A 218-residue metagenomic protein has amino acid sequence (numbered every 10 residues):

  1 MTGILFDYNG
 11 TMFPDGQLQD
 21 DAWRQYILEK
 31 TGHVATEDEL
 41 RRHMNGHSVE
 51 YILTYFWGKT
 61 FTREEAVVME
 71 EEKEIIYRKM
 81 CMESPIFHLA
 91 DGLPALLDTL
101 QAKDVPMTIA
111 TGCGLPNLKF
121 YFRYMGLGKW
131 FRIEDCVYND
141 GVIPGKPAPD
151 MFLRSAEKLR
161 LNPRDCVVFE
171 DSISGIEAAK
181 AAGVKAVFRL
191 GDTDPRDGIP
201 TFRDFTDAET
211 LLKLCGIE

Functional and structural regions predicted by a protein language model:
M1-T2, D98, G114-P116, F120-E218: Asp-based, Mg2+/Mn2+-dependent phosphohydrolase catalytic module
T2-P94, D98-K103, P116: N-terminal helical cap/lid subdomain that shapes the substrate entry/recognition surface in HAD-like hydrolases
N9, V105-A110, F131-C136: Surface-exposed, interaction-prone regions with an acidic/low-complexity signature
M12, R42, M107-A110, P144 (+1 more regions): Conserved SAM-binding loop
M12, S84-P85, P106-M107, D140-G141 (+1 more regions): A generic structural signal for short
R24-Q25, K79-M80, T108-A110, N139-G141 (+1 more regions): N-terminal start-of-chain detector that recognizes signal peptides and the immediate post-cleavage beginning
V34, K59, Y77-K79, T108 (+3 more regions): Homeobox/homeodomain signature
V34-A35, R63, M107, K129 (+2 more regions): Residue-level detector of short coil/turn "hinge" positions at structural boundaries
